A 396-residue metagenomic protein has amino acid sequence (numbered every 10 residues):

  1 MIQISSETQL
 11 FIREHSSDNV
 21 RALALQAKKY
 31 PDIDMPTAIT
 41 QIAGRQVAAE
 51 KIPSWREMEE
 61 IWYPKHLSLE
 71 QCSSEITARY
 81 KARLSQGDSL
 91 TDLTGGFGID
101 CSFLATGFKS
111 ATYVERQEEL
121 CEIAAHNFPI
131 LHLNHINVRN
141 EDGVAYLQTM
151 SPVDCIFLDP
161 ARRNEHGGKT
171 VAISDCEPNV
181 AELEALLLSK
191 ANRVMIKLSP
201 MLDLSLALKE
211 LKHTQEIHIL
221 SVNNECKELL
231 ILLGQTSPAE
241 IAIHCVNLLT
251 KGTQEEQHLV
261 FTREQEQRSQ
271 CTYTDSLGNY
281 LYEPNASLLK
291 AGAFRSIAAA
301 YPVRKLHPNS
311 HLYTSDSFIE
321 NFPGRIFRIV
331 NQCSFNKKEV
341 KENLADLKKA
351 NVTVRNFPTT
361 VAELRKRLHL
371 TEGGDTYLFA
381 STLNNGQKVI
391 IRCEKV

Functional and structural regions predicted by a protein language model:
M1-V396: SAM-dependent transferase fold signal centered on methyltransferase-like domains, encompassing both Class I
